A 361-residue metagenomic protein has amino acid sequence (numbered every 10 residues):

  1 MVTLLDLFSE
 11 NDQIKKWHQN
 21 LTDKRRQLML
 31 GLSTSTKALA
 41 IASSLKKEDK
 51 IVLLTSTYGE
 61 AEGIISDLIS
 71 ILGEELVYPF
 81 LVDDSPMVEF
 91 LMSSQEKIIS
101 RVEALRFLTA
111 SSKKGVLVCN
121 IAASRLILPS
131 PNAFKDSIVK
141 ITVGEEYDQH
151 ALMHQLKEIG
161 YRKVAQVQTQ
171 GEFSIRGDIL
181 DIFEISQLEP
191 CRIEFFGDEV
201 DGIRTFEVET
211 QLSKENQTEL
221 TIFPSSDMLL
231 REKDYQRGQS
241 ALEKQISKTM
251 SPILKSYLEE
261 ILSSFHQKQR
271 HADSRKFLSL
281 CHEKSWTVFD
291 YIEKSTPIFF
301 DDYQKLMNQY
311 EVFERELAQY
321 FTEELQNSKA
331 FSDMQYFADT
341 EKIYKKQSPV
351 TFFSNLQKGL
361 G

Functional and structural regions predicted by a protein language model:
M1-G361: ASCE RecA-like P-loop NTPase motor cores that couple ATP hydrolysis to mechanical translocation on nucleic acids
